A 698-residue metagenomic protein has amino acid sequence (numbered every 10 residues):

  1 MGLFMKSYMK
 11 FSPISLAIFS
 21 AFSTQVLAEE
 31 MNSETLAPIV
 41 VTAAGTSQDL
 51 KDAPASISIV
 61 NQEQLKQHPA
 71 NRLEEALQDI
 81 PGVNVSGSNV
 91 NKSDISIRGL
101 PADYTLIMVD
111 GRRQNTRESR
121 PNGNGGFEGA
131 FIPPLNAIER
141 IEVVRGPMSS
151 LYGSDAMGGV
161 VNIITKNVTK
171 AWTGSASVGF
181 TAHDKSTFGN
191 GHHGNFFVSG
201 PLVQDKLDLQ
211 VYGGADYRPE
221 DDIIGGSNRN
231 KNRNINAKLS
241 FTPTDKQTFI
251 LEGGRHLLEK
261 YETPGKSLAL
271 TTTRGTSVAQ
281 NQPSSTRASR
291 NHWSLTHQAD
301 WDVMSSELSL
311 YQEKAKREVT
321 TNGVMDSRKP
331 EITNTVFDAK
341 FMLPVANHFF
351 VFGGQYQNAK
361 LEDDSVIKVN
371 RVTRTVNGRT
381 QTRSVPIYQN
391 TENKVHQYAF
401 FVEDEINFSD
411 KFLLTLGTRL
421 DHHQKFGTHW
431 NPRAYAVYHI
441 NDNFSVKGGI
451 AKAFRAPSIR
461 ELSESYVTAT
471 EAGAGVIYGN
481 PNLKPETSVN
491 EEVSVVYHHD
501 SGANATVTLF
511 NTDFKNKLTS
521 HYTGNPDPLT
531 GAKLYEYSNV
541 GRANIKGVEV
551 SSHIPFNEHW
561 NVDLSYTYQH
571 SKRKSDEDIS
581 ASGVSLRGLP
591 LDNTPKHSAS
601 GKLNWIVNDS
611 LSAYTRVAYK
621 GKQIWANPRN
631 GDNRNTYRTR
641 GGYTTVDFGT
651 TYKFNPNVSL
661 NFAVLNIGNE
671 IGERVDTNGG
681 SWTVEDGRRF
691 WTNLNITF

Functional and structural regions predicted by a protein language model:
L73-A76, S93-S96, M108-D110, E128-F131 (+3 more regions): N-terminal periplasmic accessory domains that precede and gate Gram-negative outer-membrane beta-barrel machines
E74-T116, E139: Extracytoplasmic beta-strand/coil segments of soluble accessory domains associated with Gram-negative outer-membrane
S96, R113-R145: Short acidic/polar hinge/loop motifs at secondary-structure boundaries that mediate gating or recognition
T169-A288, N516: Periplasmic-side early beta-strands and strand-to-turn transitions of outer-membrane beta-barrels
S177, N407-L413, F510-D513, A532-R629 (+1 more regions): Gram-negative outer-membrane beta-barrel transporters
T244, E252-G253, Q355, R383-S384 (+4 more regions): Structural signature of Gram-negative outer-membrane beta-barrels, strongest in the C-terminal barrel of TonB-dependent
N334-M342, Y388-N393, A399-F401, N480-K484 (+4 more regions): Outer membrane beta-barrel strand-and-loop segments of large Gram-negative receptors, especially TonB-dependent
K515, Y619-R629, T651-F698: C-terminal beta-signal and adjacent terminal beta-strands/loops of Gram-negative outer-membrane beta-barrel proteins
